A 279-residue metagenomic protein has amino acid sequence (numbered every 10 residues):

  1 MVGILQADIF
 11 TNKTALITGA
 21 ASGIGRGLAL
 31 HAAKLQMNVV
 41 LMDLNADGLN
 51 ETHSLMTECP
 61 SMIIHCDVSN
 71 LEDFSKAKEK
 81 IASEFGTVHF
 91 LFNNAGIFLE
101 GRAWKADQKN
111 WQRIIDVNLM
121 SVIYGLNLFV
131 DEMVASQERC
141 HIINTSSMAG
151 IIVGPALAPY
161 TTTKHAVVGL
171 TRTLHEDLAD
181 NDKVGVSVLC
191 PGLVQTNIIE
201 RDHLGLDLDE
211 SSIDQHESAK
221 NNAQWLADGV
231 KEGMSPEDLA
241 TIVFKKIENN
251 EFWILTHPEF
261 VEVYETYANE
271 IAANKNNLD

Functional and structural regions predicted by a protein language model:
G3-V39: Canonical Rossmann dinucleotide-binding motif of NAD(H)/NADP(H)-dependent dehydrogenases/reductases, specifically
L35-E51: Conserved glycine-rich Rossmann-like NAD(P)H-binding loop of the short-chain dehydrogenase/reductase
A46-D47, H65-K76, Q108: The beta1-alpha1 cofactor-binding region of Rossmann-like NAD(H)/NADP(H)-dependent oxidoreductases
R102-A103, D107-I115: Substrate-binding pocket helix/loop in short-chain dehydrogenase/reductase
L126, T163: Active-site helix of classical SDR
S147: Residue(s) in the substrate-gating loop at a strand-loop-helix junction that position the organic substrate next
A179-W253: SDR active-site lid
